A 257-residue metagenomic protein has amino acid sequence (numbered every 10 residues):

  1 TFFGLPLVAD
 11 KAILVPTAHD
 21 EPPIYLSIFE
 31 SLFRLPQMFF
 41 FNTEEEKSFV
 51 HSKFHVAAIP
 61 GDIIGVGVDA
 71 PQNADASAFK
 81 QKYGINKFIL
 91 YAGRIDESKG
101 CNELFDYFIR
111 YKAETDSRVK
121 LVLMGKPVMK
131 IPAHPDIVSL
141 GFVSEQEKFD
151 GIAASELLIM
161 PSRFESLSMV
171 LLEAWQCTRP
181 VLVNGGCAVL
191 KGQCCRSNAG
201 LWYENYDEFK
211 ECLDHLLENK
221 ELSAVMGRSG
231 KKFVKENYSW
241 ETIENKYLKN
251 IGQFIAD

Functional and structural regions predicted by a protein language model:
K11-P22, F29-D75, I85: Donor nucleotide-sugar binding/catalytic pocket of nucleotide-sugar-dependent glycosyltransferases
K80-K99, F105-R110, V122: Conserved donor-binding/catalytic core segment of Leloir-type glycosyltransferases
G125-F149, L157: Nucleotide-activated donor-binding/catalytic signature segment of Leloir-type glycosyltransferases, i.e., the conserved
D150-S155, C194: Short alpha-helical donor nucleotide-sugar binding micro-motif in glycosyltransferases
R163: Aromatic "clamp/platform" in nucleotide-sugar-dependent glycosyltransferases that forms part of the donor/acceptor
P180-N184: Short hydrophobic beta-strand element within catalytic cores of glycosyltransferases and related nucleotide-activated
K191-H215, E221-V225: Change "using UDP/GDP/dTDP sugars" to "using nucleotide sugars
H215, L222-E236, K246-K249: A short, well-ordered alpha-helix in the C-terminal region of glycosyltransferases
